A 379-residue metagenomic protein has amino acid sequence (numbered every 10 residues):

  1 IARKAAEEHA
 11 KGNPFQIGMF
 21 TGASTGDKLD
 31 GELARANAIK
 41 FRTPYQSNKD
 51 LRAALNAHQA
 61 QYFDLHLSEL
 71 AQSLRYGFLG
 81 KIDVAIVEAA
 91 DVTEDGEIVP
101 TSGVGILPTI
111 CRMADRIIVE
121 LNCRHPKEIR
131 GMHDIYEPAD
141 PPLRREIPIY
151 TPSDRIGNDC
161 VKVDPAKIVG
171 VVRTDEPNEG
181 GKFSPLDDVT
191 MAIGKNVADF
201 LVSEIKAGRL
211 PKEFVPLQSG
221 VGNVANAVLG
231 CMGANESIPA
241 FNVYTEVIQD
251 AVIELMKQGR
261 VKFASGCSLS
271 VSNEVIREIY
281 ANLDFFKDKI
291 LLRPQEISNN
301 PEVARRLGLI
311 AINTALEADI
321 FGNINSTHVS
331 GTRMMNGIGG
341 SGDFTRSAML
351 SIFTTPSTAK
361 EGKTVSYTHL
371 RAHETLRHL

Functional and structural regions predicted by a protein language model:
I1-E374: Conserved alpha/beta enzyme-core scaffold
L376-L379: N-terminal low-complexity segments that are often proline-rich with Ser/Thr-Pro
